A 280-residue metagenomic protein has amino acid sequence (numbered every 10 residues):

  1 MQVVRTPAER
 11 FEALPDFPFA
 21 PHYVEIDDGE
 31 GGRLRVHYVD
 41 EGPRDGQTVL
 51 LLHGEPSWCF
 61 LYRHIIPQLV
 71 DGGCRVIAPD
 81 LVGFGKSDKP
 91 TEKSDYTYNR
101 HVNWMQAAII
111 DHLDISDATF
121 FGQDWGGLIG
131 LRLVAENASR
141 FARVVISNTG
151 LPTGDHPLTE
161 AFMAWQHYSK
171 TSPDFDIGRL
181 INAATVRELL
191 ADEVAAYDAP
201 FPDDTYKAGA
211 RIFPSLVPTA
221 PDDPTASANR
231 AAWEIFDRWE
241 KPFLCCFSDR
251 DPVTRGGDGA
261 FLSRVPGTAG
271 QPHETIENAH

Functional and structural regions predicted by a protein language model:
M1-Q47, D71-C74, I115-S116, W233 (+1 more regions): Alpha/beta-hydrolase fold catalytic core
L34, V39-K86, F261: Conserved HGGG/HGGXW glycine-rich cap/lid loop of the alpha/beta-hydrolase fold
L61-R63, L81, S87-S94, D155-L158 (+1 more regions): Conserved catalytic-core motifs of eukaryotic protein kinase domains, centered on the activation segment
N99-A118: Conserved acidic catalytic loop of the alpha/beta-hydrolase fold
S116-H156: Conserved hydrolase catalytic core segment
T153-F213, V217, P221-R230: Helix-rich cap/lid subdomain of alpha/beta-hydrolase
A231-W239: Serine-hydrolase catalytic core
P242-A279: Conserved loop-alpha-helix segment in the C-terminal half of the alpha/beta-hydrolase fold that carries the catalytic
